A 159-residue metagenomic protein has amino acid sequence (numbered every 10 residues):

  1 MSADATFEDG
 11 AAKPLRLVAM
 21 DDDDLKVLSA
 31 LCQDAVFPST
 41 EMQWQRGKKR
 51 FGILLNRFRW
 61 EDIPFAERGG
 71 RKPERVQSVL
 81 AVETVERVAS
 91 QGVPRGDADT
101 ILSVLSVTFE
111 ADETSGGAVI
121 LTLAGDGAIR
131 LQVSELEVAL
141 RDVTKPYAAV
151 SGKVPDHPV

Functional and structural regions predicted by a protein language model:
M1-G52: Long, hydrophobic N-terminal alpha-helical segment
D22, K26-D34, R87-L121, R130 (+1 more regions): Intrinsic, low-complexity N-terminal interaction/targeting segments
Q33-R87: Short, well-structured hydrophobic secondary-structure segments
G47-K49, S115-G117, D126: Beta-strand-connecting loop/turn residues
K49-L55, L121-L123, L131: Short, structured motif recognition centered on aromatic/hydrophobic residues
N56-F58, E110, A124, S134: Solvent-exposed residues in well-ordered beta-strands and their adjoining turns, especially edge/terminal strands
Q77-L80, V104-T114, K145-A148, P155-P158: Glycine-rich loops and low-complexity Gly/Arg-rich segments that provide flexible linkers or classic glycine-based
T122-V159: Mixed-charge, glycine-accented linear interaction segment located at domain edges/termini
